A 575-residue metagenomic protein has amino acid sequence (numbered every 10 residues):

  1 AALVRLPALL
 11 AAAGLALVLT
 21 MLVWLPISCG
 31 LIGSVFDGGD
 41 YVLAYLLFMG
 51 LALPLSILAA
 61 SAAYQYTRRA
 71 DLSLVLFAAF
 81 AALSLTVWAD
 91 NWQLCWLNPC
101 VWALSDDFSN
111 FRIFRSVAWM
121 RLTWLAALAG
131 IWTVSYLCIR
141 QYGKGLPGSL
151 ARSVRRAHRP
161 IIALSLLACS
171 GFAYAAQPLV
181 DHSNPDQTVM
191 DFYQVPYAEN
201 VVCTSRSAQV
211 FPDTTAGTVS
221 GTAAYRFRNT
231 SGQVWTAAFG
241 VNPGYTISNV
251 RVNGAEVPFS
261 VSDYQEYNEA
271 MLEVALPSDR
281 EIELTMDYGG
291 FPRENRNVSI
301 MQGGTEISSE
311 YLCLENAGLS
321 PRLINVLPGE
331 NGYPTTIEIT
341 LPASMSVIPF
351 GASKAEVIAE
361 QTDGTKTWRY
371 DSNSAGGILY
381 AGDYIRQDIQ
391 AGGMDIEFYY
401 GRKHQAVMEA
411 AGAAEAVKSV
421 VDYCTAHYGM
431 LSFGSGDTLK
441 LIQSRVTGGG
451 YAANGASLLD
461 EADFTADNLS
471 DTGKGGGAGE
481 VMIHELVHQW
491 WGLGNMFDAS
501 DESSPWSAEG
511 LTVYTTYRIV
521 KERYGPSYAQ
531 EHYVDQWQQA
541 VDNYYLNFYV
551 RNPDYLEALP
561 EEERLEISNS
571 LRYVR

Functional and structural regions predicted by a protein language model:
P7-A70, S105-D106: Secretory targeting signals
V35-F36, L94-W119, P147-V219: N-terminal, polar/Ser/Thr-rich
F80-K144: Membrane-embedded alpha-helical segments of integral membrane proteins
L179-H182, A224, D287-D383: Extended, low-hydrophobicity, Ser/Thr/Pro/Gly-biased non-transmembrane segments
A223, R228-T230, A237, T246 (+6 more regions): Zn2+-dependent metallopeptidase catalytic core
V234, G244-G304, E360-T367: A surface-exposed beta-strand-loop module
Y267-L272, I337, I389-P505, T515 (+1 more regions): Juxtacatalytic substrate-recognition/specificity segment
E509-R575: Acidic/His/Gly-enriched intrinsically disordered linker/tail segments that often contain short helix/coil "MoRF-like"
